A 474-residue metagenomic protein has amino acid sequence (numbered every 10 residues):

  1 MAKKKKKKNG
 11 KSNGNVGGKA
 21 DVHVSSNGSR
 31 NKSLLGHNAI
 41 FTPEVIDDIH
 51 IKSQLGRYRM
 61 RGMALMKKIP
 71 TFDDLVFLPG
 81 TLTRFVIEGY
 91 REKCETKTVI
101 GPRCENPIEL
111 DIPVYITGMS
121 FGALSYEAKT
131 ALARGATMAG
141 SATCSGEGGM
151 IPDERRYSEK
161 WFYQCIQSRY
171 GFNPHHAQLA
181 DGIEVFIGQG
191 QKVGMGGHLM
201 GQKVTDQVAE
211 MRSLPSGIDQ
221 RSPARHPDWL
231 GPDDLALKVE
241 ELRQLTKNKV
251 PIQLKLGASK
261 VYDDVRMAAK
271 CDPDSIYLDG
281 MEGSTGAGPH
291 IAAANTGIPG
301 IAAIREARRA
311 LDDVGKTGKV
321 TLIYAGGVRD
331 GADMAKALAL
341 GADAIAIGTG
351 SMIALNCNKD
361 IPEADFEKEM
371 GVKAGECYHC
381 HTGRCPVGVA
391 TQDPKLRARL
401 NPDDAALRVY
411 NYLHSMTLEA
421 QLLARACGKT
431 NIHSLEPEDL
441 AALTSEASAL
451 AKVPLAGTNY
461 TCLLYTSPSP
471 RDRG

Functional and structural regions predicted by a protein language model:
A2-V16: Short Lys/Arg-rich cationic patches that frequently serve as NLS/NoLS or arginine-rich RNA/DNA-binding motifs
G18-I298, A302-E306: Active-site entrance/lid segments in N-terminal catalytic domains of soluble metabolic enzymes
T137, S141, S213, E240 (+7 more regions): Generic secondary-structure signature for well-ordered alpha-helical cores
G146-G148, N248-K255, T317, C427-P437: Flexible, glycine/charged-enriched surface loops at secondary-structure junctions
H176-V193, G197-L199, L311-Y324, V389-L407: Electropositive, surface-exposed helix/loop patches at the edges of structured domains that serve as adaptable
H226-D393: Glycine-rich phosphate/ribose-binding loops and adjacent secondary-structure elements that form binding surfaces
R329-A332, L338-T461, S467: Gly/Ser/Thr/Ala-enriched C-terminal appendages of enzymes
Y465-G474: Conserved small/polar residues in nucleotide/adenosyl-binding loops
